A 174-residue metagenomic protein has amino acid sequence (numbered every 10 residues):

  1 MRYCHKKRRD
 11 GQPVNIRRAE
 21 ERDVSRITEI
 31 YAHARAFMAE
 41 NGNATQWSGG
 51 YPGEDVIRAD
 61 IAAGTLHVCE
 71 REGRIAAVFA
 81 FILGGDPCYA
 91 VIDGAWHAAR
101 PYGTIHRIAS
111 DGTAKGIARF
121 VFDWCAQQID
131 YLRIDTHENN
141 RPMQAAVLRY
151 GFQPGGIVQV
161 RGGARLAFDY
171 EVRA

Functional and structural regions predicted by a protein language model:
N15-E29: A short beta-loop-alpha structural element at the N-terminal edge of CoA-dependent acyl/N-acetyltransferase catalytic
R35-D55: Conserved GNAT-fold acetyl-CoA-binding loop/helix
D55-V68, G85-D86: A short helix-loop-beta-strand connector motif used in the catalytic cores of GNAT acetyltransferases and, in some
V68, R74-G84: Conserved beta-strand in the GNAT
A80-T113: Conserved acyl-donor/pantetheine-binding loop and adjacent beta-alpha core of acyl/acetyltransferases and related
S110-Q127, Q144-R149: Conserved acetyl-CoA-binding loop-helix of GNAT-fold acetyltransferases
Q128-N139: Conserved GNAT acetyl-CoA-binding A-motif
D135, Q153-A167: Conserved catalytic-core motifs of GNAT/GCN5-like acyltransferases
